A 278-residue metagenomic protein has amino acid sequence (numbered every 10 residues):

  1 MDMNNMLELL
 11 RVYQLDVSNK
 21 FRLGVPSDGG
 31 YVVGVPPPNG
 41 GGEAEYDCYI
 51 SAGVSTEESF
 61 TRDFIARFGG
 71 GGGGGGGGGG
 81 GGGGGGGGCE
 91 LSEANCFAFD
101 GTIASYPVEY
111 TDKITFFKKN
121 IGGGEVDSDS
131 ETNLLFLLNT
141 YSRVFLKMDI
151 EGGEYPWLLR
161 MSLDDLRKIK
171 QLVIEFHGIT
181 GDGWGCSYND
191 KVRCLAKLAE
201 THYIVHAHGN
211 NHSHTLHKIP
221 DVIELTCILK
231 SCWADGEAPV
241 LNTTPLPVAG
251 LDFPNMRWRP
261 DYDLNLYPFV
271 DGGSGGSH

Functional and structural regions predicted by a protein language model:
M1-G34, A44, W258-H278: Juxtamembrane luminal stem/stalk of type II transmembrane Golgi/ER carbohydrate-processing enzymes
D2, D16, P107-E109, D127-D129 (+4 more regions): Serine/threonine-rich low-complexity intrinsically disordered regions
M3-M6, C96-F99, V173: Extended hydrophobic/Leu-rich segments
R11-V17, L23-S27, V32, I103-F116 (+6 more regions): Accessory recognition modules or surfaces
Y13-G78, G84-S128, Y141, F176-T180: SAM cofactor-binding core of SAM-dependent methyltransferases, primarily the Rossmann-like beta-alpha-beta module
C48, D63, G69-G71, G87-E90 (+2 more regions): Conserved acidic-Pro-Pro-aromatic motif
